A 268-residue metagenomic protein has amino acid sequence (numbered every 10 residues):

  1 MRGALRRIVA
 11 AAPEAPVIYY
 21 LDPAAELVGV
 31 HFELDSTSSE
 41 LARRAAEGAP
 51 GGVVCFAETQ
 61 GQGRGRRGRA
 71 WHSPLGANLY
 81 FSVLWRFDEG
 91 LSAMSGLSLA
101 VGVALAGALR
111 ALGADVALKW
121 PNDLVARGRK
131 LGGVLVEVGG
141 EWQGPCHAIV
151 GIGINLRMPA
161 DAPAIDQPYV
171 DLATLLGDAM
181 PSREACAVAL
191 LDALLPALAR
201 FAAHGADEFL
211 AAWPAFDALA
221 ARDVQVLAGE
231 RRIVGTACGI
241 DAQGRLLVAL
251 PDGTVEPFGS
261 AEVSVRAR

Functional and structural regions predicted by a protein language model:
M1-A10, L91, S95-V116, A126-R268: Long, positively charged amphipathic alpha-helical accessory segments at protein N-termini or as interdomain linkers
M1-A111, G132, G139: N-terminal lobe of the biotin/lipoate ligase/transferase fold
